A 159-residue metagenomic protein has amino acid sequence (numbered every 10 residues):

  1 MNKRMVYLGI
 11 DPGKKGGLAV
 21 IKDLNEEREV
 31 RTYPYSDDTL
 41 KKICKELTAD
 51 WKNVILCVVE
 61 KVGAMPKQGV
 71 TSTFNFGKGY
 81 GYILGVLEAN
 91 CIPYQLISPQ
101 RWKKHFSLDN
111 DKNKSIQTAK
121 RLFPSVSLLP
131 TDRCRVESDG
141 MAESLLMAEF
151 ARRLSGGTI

Functional and structural regions predicted by a protein language model:
M1-I159: Phosphate- and other anionic-substrate recognition elements at nucleic-acid/protein interfaces
